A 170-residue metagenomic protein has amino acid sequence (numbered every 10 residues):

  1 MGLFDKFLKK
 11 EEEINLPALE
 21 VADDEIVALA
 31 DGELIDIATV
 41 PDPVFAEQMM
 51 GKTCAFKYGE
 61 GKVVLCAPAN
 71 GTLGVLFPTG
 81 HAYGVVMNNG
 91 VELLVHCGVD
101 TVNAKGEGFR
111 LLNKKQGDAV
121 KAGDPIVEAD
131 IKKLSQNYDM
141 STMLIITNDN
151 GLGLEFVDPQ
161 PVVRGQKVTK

Functional and structural regions predicted by a protein language model:
G2-K170: Contiguous, well-folded functional domains in the mature portion of proteins
